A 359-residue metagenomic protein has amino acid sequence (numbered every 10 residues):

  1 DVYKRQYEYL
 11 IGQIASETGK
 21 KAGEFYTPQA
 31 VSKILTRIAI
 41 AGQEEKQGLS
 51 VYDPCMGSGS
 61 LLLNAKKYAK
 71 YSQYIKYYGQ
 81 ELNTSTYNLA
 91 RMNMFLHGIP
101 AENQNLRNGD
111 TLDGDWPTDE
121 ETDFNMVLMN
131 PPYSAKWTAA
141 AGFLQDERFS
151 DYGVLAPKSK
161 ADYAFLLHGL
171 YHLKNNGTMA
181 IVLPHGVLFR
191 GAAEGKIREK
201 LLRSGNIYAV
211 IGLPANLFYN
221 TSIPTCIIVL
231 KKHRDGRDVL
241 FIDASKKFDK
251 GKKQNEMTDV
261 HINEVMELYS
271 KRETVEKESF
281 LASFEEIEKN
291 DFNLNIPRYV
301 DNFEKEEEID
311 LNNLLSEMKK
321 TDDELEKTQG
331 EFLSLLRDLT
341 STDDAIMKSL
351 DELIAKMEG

Functional and structural regions predicted by a protein language model:
V2-Y3: Short, small-residue-biased leader/transition segments that mark boundaries at the very start of proteins
L10-I11: Glycine-rich phosphate-binding segment of PLP-dependent enzymes
K21-M129, S134-F143, F149-Y152, A164 (+2 more regions): Conserved S-adenosyl-L-methionine
D113-G114, D119-G359: A conserved structural/catalytic subdomain of Rossmann-like adenosyl-cofactor enzymes
